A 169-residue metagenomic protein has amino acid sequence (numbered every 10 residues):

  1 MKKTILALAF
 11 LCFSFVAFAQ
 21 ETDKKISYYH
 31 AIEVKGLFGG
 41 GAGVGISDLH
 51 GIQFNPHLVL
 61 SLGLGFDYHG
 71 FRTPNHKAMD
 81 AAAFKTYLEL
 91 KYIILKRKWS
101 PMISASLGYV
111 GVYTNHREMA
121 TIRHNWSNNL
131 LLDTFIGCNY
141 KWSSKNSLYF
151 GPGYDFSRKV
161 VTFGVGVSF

Functional and structural regions predicted by a protein language model:
M1-K24, F169: Bacterial Sec-dependent N-terminal signal peptides
L8, A17-A19, D48, L88 (+2 more regions): Active-site-proximal helix/loop capping residues that flank conserved catalytic or ligand/cofactor
A9, F13-S14, G40-A42, L62 (+2 more regions): Residues in flexible loops and secondary-structure boundaries
V16, S157-R158: Extracellular/secretory pathway and lumenal proteins
K24-G36, L49-L148, F169: Gram-negative (and chloroplast) outer-membrane scaffold detector with strong preference for beta-barrel transmembrane
G41-G43, A83-F84, N129-L131, R158-V160: Membrane-spanning beta-strands of outer-membrane beta-barrel proteins
F150-S157: Short, exposed beta-strand-loop hairpins at the edges of beta-sheets in extracellular/periplasmic proteins
V161-S168: Short, low-complexity, Pro/Ser/Thr/Gly-rich segments in the mature regions of secreted, periplasmic
